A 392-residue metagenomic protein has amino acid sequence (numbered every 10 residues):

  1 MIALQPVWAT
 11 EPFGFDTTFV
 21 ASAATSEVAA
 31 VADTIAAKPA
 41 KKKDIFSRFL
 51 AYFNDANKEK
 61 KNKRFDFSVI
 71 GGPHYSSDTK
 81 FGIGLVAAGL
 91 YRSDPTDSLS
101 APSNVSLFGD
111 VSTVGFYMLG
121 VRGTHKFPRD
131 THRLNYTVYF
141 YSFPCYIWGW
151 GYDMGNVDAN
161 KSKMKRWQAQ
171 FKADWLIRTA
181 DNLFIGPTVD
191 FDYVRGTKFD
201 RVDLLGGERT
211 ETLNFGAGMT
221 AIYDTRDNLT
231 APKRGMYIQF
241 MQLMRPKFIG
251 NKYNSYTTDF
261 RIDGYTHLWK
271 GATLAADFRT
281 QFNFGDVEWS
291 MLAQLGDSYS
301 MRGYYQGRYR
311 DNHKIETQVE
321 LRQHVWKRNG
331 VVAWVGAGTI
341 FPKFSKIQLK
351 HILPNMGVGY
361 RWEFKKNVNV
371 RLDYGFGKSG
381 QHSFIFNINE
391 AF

Functional and structural regions predicted by a protein language model:
E59-S68, H74-R209, G377-S383, N387-F392: Gram-negative/organellar outer-membrane beta-barrel architecture
D66-Y75, S100-T113, L119, M236-P246 (+3 more regions): Transmembrane beta-strand segments that form the barrel wall of outer-membrane beta-barrel proteins
V69-G71, A87, V105-G109, L134-V138 (+9 more regions): Membrane-embedded beta-strand positions of outer-membrane beta-barrel proteins
P73-G84, L107-M118, R129, T212 (+8 more regions): Solvent-exposed loop/turn segments connecting transmembrane beta-strands in outer-membrane beta-barrel proteins
K80, D94-P95, D130-L134, D181-I185 (+4 more regions): Repeated loop/turn-to-beta-strand initiation elements of outer-membrane beta-barrel proteins
G218-I222, D227-H324: C-terminal outer-membrane beta-barrel translocator/porin domains of Gram-negative envelope proteins and their
G218-M219, V358-F364, Q381-F392: Outer-membrane beta-barrel "beta-signal"
N283-R371: Outer membrane beta-barrel transmembrane domains
